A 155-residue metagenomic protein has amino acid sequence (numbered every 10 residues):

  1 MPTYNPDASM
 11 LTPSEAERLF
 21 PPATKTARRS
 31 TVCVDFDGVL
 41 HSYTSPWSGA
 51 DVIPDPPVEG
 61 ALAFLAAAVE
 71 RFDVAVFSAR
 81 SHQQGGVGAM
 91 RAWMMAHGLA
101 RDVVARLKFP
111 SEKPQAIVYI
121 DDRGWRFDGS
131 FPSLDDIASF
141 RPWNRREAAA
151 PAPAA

Functional and structural regions predicted by a protein language model:
P2-A155: HAD-like aspartate-dependent phosphatase fold
